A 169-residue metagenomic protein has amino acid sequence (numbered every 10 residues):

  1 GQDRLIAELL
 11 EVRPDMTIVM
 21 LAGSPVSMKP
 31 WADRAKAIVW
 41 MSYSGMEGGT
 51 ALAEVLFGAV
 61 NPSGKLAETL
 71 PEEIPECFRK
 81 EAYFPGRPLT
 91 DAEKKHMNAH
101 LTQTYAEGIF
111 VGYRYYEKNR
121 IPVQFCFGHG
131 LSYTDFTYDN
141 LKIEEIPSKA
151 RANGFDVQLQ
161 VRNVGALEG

Functional and structural regions predicted by a protein language model:
G1-G169: C-terminal non-catalytic regions of proteins with extracellular/luminal or membrane-system context
